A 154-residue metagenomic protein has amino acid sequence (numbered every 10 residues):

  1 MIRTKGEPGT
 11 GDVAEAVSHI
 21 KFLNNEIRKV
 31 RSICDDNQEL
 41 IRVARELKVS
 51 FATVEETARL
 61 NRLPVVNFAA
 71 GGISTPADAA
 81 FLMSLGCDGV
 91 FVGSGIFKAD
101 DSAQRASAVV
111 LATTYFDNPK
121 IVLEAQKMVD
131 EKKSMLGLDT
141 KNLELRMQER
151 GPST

Functional and structural regions predicted by a protein language model:
M1-V13, G72, L85-A106, T154: Glycine-rich phosphate-binding active-site loops on the catalytic face of alpha/beta enzymes
M1-V66: Conserved anion-binding
G11-E26, K98-I121, K133-G137: C-terminal helical cap(s) of enzyme catalytic domains, especially alpha/beta-barrels
D12-K21, N61, F68, G72-L82 (+2 more regions): Contiguous hydrophobic segments
E15-S18, K29-S32, D36, M83-L85 (+4 more regions): Generic preference for flexible, low-structure residues
L23, A69, L82, C87 (+3 more regions): Generic hydrophobic/packing signal
R28-L47, T113-T154: Extended, intrinsically disordered, low-complexity segments
I41-I96, Q148: Active-site/ligand-binding-proximal alpha/beta "capping" segment
